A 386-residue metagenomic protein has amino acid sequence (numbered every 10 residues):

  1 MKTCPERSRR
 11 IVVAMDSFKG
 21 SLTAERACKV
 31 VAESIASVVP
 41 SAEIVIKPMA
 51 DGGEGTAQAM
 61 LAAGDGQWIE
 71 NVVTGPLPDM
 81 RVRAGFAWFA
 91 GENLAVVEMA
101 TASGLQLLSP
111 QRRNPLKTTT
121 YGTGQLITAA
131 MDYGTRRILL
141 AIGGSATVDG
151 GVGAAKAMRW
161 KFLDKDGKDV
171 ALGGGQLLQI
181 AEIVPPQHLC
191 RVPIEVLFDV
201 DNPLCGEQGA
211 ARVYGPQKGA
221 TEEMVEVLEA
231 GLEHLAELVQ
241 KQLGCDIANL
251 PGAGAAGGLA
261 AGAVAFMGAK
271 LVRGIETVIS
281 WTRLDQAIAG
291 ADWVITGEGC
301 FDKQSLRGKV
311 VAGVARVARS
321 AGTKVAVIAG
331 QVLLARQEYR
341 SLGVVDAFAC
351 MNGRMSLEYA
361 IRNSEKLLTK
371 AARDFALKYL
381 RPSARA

Functional and structural regions predicted by a protein language model:
K2-I142, A146-A386: N-terminal loops that bind phosphate or other acidic moieties and the adjacent beta-alpha structural core
